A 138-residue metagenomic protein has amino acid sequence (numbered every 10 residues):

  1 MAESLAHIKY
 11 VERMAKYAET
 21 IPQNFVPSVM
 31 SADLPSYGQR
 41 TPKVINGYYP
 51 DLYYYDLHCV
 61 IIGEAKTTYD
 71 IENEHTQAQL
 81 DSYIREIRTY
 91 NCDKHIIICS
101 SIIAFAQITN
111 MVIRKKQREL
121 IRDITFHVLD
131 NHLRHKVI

Functional and structural regions predicted by a protein language model:
M1-A15: Nuclease catalytic cores
A2-E3, N24-H58: Active-site metal-binding core of divalent-cation-utilizing nuclease and nuclease-like domains
K9-E12, E74-Y83, Q107-I113: Well-ordered, non-membrane alpha-helical segments in soluble/globular domains
S31, K66-T67, I98-I102: Structural motif
L52-E72, Y83: Conserved catalytic cores of phosphodiester-cleaving nucleases, focusing on short active-site segments
T68-C92: Mg2+/Mn2+-dependent nuclease catalytic core
I84-R118: Nucleic-acid nuclease catalytic cores
V112-I138: Charged, structured surface patches that assemble and position nucleic-acid processing machinery
